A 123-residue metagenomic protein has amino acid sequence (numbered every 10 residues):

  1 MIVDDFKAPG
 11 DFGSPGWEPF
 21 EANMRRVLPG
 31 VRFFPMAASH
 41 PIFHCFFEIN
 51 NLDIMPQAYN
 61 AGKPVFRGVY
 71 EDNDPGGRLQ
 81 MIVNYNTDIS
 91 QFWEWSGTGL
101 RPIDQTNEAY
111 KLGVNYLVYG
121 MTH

Functional and structural regions predicted by a protein language model:
M1-D5, R32-P35, Q80-N84: Structural recognition of the beta-strand scaffold that forms the well-ordered cores of secreted hydrolase catalytic
M1-W17: Short alpha-beta junction capping motif
K7-F12, A38-I42, N86-S90: Solvent-exposed loop/turn segments at secondary-structure junctions within structured extracellular/periplasmic domains
P15-P19, N23, G77, E108-K111 (+1 more regions): Extracytoplasmic/secreted proteins, especially bacterial periplasmic and envelope-associated proteins
A22-A61, G77-R78: Acidic, glycine-rich loop-and-strand cores that form catalytic or ligand-binding grooves in diverse globular domains
G62-D74, R78-M81: Short, surface-exposed beta-strand/loop micro-motifs that present aromatic residues
R78-D88, F92: A conserved mid-domain beta-alpha-beta active-site/ligand-binding segment of alpha/beta enzyme cores
E94-H123: Extracellular ligand-binding/catalytic regions of CAZymes and related secreted enzymes and adhesion modules
